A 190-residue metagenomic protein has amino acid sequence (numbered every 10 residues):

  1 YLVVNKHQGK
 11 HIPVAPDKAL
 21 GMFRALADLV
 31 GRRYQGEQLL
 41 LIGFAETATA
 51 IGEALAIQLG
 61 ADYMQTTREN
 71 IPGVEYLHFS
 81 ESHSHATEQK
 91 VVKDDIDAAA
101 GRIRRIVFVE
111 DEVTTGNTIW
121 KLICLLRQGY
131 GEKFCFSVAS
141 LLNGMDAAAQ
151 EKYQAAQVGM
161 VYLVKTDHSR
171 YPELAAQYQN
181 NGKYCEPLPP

Functional and structural regions predicted by a protein language model:
Y1-P190: PRPP-associated nucleotide enzymes
